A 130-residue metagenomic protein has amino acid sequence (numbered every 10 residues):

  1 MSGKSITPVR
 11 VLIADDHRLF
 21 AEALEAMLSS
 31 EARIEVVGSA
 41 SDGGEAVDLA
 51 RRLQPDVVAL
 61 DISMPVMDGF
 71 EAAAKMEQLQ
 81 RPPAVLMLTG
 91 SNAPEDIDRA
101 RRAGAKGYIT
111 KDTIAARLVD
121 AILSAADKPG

Functional and structural regions predicted by a protein language model:
M1-R10, A116-G130: Non-catalytic signal-transmission and effector/linker regions of two-component phosphorelay proteins
T7-F20, L24-L28: Conserved acidic segment of CheY-like receiver
D15, D61, T89: Active-site residues of response regulator receiver
D42-E45, M67-E71: Acidic catalytic/metal-coordinating carboxylates
D48, F70-R81: Short amphipathic alpha-helix used as the core "switch/output" element in two-component signaling
L53-A59: Active-site beta3 strand of CheY-like receiver
M64: Receiver (REC) domain active-site loop signature in two-component systems and cognate sites in sensor histidine kinases
E71, N92-I109, T113-A116, D120 (+1 more regions): Alpha4 helix (beta4-alpha4-beta5 surface) of REC/receiver domains from two-component response regulators
